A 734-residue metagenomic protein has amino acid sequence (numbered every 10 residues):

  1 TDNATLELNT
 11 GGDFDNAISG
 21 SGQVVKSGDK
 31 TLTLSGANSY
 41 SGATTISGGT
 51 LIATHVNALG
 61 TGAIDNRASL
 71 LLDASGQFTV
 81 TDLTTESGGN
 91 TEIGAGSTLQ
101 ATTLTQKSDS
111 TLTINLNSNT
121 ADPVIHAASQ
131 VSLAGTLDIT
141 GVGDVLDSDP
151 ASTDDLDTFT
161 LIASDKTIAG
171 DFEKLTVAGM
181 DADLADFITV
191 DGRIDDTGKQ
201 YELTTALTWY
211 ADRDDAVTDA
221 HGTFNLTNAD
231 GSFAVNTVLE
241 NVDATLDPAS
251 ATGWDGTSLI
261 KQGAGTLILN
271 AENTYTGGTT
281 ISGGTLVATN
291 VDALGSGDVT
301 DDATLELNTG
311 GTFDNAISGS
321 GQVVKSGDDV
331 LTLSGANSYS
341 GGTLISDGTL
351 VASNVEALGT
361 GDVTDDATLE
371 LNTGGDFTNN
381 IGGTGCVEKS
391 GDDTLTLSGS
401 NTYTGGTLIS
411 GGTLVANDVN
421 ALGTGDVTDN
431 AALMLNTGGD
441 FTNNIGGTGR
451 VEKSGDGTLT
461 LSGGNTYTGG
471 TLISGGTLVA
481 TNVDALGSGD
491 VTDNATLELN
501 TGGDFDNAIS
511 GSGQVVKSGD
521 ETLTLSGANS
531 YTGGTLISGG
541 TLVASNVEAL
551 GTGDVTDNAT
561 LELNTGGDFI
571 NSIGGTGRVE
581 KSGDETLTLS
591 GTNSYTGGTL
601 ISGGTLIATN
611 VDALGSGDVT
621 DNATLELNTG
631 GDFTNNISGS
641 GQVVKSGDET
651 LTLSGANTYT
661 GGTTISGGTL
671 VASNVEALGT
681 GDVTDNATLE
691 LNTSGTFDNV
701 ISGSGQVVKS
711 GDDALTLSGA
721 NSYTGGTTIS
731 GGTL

Functional and structural regions predicted by a protein language model:
D2, R193-E202, G297-D302, G361-D365 (+5 more regions): Extracellular interaction modules
N3-R67, T84-T85, A206-L294, V299 (+8 more regions): Extracellular repeat-rich scaffold modules on cell surfaces
L8-N9, N117-N119, A134-T257: Extracellular/surface-exposed low-complexity segments
A43, P123-I125, D171: Extended hydrophobic-aromatic, low-complexity segments
L70-D157, V323, V707: Extracellular beta-strand/loop-rich repeat segments of large surface/secreted proteins
G94-L99, A121-D122, G135-D144, D183-D186 (+15 more regions): Short amphipathic alpha-helical surface micro-motifs
